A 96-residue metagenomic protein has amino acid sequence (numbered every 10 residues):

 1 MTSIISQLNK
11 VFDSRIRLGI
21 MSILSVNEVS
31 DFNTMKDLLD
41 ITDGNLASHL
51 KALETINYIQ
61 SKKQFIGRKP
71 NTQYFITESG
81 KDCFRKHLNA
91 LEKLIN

Functional and structural regions predicted by a protein language model:
M1-I5, S22-I23, K81-N96: Amphipathic alpha-helical dimerization/coiled-coil segments that flank or bridge DNA-binding/regulatory modules
S3, L8-N45, Q73: N-terminal helix-turn-helix DNA-binding core of bacterial DNA-binding proteins
D40, K63, I76: Short glycine- and Lys/Arg-enriched binding-loop motifs that mark or flank ligand-binding interfaces
H49: Residues within the DNA-recognition helix of helix-turn-helix
I56-P70: Beta-hairpin "wing" of winged helix-turn-helix
I66-R85: Basic, amphipathic "hinge/linker" alpha-helix immediately C-terminal to the N-terminal HTH DNA-binding motif
